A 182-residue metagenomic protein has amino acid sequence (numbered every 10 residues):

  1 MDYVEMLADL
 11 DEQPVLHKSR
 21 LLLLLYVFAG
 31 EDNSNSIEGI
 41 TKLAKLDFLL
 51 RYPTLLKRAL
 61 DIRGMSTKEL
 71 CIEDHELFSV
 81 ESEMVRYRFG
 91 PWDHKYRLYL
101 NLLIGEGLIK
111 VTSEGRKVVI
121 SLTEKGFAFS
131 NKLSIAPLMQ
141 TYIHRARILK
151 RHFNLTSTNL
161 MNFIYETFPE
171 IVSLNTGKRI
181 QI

Functional and structural regions predicted by a protein language model:
D2-S82: Short, amphipathic alpha-helical interface elements at domain boundaries that mediate macromolecular binding
L7-L10, V15, I72, H94 (+3 more regions): Intrinsically disordered, low-complexity, basic-enriched segments
L21, K95-G107: Basic amphipathic alpha-helical segments that dock to polyanions
L49-L56, L102-I109, K132: Amphipathic alpha-helical interaction surfaces
V80-Y87, G105-R116: Short acidic, glycine/Ser/Thr-rich loop/turn "cap" segments at secondary-structure junctions
R86-H94: Short, mixed-charge amphipathic alpha-helical segments
K110-R147: Accessory beta->alpha helical hairpin/"wing" motif in late/C-terminal subdomains of nucleic-acid enzymes
K132-I182: Glycine-rich, aromatic-bearing surface loops/beta-hairpins
